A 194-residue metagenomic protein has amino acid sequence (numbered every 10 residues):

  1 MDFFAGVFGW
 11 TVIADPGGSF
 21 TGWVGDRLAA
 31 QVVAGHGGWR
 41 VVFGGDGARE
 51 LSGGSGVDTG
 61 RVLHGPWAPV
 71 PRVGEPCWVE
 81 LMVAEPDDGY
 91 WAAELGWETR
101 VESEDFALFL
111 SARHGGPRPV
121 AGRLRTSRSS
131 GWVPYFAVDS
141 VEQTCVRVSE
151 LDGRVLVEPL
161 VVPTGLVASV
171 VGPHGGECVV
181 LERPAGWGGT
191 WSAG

Functional and structural regions predicted by a protein language model:
M1, D46-A48, P86, V141: Residues at or immediately preceding the N-termini of alpha-helices
M1-A29, L81-G116: Core segments of cupin and vicinal oxygen chelate
G9-V12, D87-Y90, A121, V138-C145 (+1 more regions): Ligand-binding pocket scaffold of soluble enzyme catalytic domains
G17-S19, H36-G37, D105-A107, S129-S130 (+1 more regions): Short acidic/glycine-enriched loop/turn segments that link adjacent beta-strands
T21-S52: Extended, compositionally biased flexible segments
H36-R40, G74-W78, S129-V133: Short, solvent-exposed beta-strand edge segments and adjacent coil->beta transition regions
V42-D46, M82, Y135-D139: Short hydrophobic/aromatic beta-strand micro-patches that form the beta-sheet surface supporting nucleotide- or nucleic
G45-L81, E102-G116, G122-R125, V146 (+1 more regions): Vicinal oxygen chelate
